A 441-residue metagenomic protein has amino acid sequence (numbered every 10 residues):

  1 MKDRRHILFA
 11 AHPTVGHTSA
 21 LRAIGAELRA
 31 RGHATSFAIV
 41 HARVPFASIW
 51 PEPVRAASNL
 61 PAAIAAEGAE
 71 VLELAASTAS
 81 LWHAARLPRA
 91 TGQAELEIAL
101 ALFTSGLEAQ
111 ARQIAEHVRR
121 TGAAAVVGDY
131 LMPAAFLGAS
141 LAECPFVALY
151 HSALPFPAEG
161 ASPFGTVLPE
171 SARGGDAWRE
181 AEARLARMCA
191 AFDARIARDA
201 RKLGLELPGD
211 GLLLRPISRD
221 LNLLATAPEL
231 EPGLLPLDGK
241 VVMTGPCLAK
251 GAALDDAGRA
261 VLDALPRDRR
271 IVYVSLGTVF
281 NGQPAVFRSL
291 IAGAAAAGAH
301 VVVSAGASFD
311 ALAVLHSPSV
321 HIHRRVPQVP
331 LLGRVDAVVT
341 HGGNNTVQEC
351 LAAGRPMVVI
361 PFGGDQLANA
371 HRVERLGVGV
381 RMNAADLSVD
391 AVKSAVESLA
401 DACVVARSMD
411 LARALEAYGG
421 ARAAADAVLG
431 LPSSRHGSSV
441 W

Functional and structural regions predicted by a protein language model:
M1-P13, A20-S36, A42-R43, A47 (+9 more regions): Nucleotide-activated sugar donor-binding and catalytic core shared by glycosyltransferases and related lipid-linked
T35-H41, H300-A305: Short internal beta-strands
V44-F46, T78-W82, A153-E159, Q366-A368: Short gly/pro/ser/thr-enriched loop/turn and capping motifs at secondary-structure boundaries
W50, A158-R173, A368-G379: Active-site-proximal loop->helix
A65-A124, G175-R179, A186, R195-I196: Phosphate/nucleotide-donor binding subsite
E70, E143-P145, L221, I271 (+2 more regions): Proline-centered loop/turn at the N-terminus of a beta-strand
F103-R179, E229-E231: Conserved nucleotide-sugar donor-interacting segment of glycosyltransferase catalytic cores, predominantly GT-B
T226-A337: Donor-nucleotide binding loops and adjacent catalytic segments primarily of GT-B fold Leloir glycosyltransferases
